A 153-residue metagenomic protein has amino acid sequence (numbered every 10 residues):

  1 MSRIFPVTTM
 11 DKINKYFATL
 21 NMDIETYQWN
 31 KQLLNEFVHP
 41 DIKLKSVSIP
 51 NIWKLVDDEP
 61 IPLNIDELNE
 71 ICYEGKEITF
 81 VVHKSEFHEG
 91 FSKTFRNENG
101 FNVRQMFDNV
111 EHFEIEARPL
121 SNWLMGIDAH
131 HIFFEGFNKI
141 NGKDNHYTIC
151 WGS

Functional and structural regions predicted by a protein language model:
S2-S92, E98-S153: Ubiquitin system architectures
